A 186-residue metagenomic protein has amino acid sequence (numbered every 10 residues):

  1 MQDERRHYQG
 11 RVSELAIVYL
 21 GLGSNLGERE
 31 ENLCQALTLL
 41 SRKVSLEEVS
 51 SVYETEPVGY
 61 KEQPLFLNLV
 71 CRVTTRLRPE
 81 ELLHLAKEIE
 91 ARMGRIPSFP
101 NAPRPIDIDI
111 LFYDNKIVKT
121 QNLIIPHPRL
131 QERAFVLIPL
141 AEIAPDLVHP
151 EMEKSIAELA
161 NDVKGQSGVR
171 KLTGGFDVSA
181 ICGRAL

Functional and structural regions predicted by a protein language model:
E4-K43, S50-E56: N-terminal beta1-alpha1 ligand-phosphate binding loop
R5-G10, S50, P57-L65, L83-H84 (+1 more regions): Flexible, gly/pro- and Lys/Arg-enriched active-site loops
G23, R72-R76, Y113: Solvent-exposed residues in well-ordered beta-strands and their adjoining turns, especially edge/terminal strands
Q35-P79: Short, surface-exposed acidic-centric catalytic microdomains
